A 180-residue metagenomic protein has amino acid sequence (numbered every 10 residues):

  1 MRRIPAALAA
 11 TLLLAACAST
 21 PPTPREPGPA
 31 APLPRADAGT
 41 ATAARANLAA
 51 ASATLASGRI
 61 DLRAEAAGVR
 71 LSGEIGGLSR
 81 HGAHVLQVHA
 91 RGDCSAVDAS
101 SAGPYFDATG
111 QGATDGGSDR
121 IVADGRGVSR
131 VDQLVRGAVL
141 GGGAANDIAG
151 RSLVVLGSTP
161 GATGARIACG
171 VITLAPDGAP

Functional and structural regions predicted by a protein language model:
R2-P5, L13-P180: N-terminal leader/targeting pre-sequences
